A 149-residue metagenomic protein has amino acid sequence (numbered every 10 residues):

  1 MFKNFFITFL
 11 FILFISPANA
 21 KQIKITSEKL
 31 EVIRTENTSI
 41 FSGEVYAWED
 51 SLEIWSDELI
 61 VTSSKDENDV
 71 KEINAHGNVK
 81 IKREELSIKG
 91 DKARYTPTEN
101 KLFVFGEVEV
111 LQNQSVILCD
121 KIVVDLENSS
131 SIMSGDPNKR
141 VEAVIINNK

Functional and structural regions predicted by a protein language model:
M1-K149: Mature-chain termini and adjacent capping regions
